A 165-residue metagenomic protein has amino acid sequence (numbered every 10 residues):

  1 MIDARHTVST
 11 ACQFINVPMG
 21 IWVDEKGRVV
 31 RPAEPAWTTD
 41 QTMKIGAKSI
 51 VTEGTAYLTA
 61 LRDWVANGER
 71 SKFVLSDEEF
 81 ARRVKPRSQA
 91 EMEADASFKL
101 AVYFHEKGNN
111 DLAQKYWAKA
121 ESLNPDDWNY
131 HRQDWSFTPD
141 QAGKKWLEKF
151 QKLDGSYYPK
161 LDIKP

Functional and structural regions predicted by a protein language model:
M1-V17, I21: Short, internal strand/loop/helix patches that form the active-site neighborhood or redox-interaction surface
D24: Acidic surface patches and DE-rich sequence motifs
V30, P35-P165: Non-globular targeting/processing and membrane-anchoring segments
